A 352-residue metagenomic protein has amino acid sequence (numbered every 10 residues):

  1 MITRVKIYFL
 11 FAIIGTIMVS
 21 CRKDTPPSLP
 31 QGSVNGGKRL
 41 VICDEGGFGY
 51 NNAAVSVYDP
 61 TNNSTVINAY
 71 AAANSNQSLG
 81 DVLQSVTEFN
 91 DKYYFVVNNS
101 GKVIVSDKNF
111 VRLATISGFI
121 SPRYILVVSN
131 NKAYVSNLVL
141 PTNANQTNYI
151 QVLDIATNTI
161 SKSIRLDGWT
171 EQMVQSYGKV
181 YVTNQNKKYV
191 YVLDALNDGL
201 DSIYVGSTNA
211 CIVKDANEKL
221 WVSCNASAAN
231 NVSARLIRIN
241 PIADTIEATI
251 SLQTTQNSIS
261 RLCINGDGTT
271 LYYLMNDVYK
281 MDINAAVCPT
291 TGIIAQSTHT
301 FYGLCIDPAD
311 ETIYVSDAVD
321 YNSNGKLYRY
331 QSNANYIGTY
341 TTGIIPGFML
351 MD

Functional and structural regions predicted by a protein language model:
M1-V5, F11-L40: Bacterial Sec-dependent N-terminal signal peptides
L29-N63: An edge-strand/N-cap motif at the start of beta-rich repeat modules
P30, G80-S85, I120-V128, G168-Y177 (+4 more regions): Repeated scaffold domains used in trafficking and secretory/extracellular systems, primarily beta-propellers
G37-K38, N90-K92, N130-N131, Y177-K179 (+3 more regions): Short coil/turn segments that connect the beta-strands within blades of beta-propeller domains
I42, F95, V135-S136, V182 (+3 more regions): Residue position within the beta-strands of beta-propeller blades
G46-Y50, S100-K102, V139-N143, K187-Y189 (+3 more regions): Short glycine/acidic-enriched loop and turn motifs that connect beta-strands
S64-S78, F110-I116, N158-I164, N197-Y204 (+3 more regions): A short beta-strand motif characteristic of beta-propeller blades
K326-Y328, S332-D352: Blade-level signature of beta-propeller repeat domains, shared across WD40, Kelch, NHL, RCC1 and BNR/Asp-box propellers
